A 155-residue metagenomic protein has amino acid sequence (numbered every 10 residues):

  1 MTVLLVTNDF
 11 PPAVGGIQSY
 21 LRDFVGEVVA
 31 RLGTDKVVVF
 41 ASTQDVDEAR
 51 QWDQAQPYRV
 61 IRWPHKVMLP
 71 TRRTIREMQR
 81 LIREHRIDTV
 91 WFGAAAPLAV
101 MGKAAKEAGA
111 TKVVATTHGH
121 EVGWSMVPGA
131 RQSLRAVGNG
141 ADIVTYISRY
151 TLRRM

Functional and structural regions predicted by a protein language model:
M1-V46, Q51-R59: N-terminal subdomain of nucleotide-sugar transferases
R76-H85: Short, well-structured alpha-helical segments in soluble
R83, A136-V137: Structural alpha-helical scaffold elements that stabilize or flank donor/cofactor-binding regions in carbohydrate
D88-T89, K112: Structural motif
F92-L98: Short His-centered aromatic/hydrophobic patch
L98-G102, L152: Short, well-ordered alpha-helical microsegments
A108-P128, D142-I143: A short, histidine- and acid-enriched strand-loop-helix "catalytic/donor-clamping" loop that lines the nucleotide-sugar
A141-M155: A short, active-site helix/loop in glycosyltransferases that binds the activated sugar's phosphate group
